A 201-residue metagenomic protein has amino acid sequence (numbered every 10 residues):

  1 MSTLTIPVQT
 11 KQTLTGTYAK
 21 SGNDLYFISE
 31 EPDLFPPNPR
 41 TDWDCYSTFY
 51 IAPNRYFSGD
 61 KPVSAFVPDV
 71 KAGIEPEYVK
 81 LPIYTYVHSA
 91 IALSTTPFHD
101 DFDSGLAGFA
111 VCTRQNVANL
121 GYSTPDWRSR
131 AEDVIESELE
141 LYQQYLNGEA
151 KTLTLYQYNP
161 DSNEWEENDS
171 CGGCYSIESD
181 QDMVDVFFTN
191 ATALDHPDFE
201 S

Functional and structural regions predicted by a protein language model:
M1-S201: Acidic interaction surfaces
